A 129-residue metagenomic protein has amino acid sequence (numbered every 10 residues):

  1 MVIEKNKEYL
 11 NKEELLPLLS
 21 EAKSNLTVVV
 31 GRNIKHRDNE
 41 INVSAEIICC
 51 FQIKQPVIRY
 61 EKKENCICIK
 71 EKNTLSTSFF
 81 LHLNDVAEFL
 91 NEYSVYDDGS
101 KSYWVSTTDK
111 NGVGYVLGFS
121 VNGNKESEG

Functional and structural regions predicted by a protein language model:
V2-N11: Short, intrinsically disordered N-terminal pre-domain segments
K12-K23: N-terminal helix-cap/turn-to-beta initiation motif at the start of protein domains
K23-R32: A short, Trp-centered hydrophobic/proline-enriched beta-strand micro-motif
I34, D38-E71: Amphipathic, interaction-prone secondary-structure segments
I41, C49, T77-F79, V113-L117: Short beta-strand segments
Q52-I58, F79-V95, N122-K125: Structured surface patches comprising rigid loops and adjacent beta-strands/short helices at the edges of well-ordered
I67-K72, S102-T107: Generic recognition of long tandem-repeat/solenoid scaffolds
Y103-G129: Edge beta-strand at a domain terminus
